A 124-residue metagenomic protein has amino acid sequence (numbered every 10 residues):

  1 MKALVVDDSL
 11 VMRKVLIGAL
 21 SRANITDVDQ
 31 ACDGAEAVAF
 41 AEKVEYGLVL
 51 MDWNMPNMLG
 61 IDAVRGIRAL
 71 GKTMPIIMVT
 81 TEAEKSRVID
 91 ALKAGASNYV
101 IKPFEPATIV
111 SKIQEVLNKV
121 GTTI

Functional and structural regions predicted by a protein language model:
L10-D29: Two-component/phosphorelay signaling modules centered on CheY-like receiver
Q30-L48: Acidic, metal-coordinating helix/loop segments flanking the phosphotransfer/catalytic sites of two-component signaling
D33-E36, L59-R65: Acidic catalytic/metal-coordinating carboxylates
M55: Receiver (REC) domain active-site loop signature in two-component systems and cognate sites in sensor histidine kinases
E82-A83: Short, conserved "switch-loop" micro-motifs in signal-transduction and mechanochemical regulators
F104-I113: C-terminal output helix
